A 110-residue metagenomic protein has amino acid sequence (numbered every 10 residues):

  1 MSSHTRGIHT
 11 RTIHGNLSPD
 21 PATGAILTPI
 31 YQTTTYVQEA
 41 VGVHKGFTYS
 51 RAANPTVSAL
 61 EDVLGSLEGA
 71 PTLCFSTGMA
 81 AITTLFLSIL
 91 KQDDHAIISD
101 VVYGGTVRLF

Functional and structural regions predicted by a protein language model:
M1-F47, N54: N-terminal glycine-rich, Lys/His-bearing helix-loop that initiates the first secondary-structure elements of many
D20, C74-T77, D100-V101: Short glycine- and Lys/Arg-enriched binding-loop motifs that mark or flank ligand-binding interfaces
A22-A25, G65-L67, S88-I89: Solvent-exposed alpha-helices and their adjacent loops that cap or buttress functional pockets in soluble metabolic
P29-I30, P71-L73, D94-H95: Structural motif
Q32, F86-I89: Ubiquitous "structural anchor" signal
T35-T84, G105-F110: Conserved N-terminal alpha-helix of the aminotransferase class I/II PLP-enzyme fold
S88-T106: Conserved PLP-anchoring active-site segment centered on the Schiff-base-forming lysine
